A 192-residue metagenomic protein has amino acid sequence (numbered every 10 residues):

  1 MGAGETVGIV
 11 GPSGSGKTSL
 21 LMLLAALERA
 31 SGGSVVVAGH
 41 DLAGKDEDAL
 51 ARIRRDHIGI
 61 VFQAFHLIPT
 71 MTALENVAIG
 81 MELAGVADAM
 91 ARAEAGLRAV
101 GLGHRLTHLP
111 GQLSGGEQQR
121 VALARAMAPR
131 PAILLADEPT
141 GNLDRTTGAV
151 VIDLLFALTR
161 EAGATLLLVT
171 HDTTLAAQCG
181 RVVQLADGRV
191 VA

Functional and structural regions predicted by a protein language model:
M1-Q178, V182-L185: ABC family nucleotide-binding domain
D187-A192: Conserved switch/coupling elements of ABC/ABC-like ATPase nucleotide-binding domains
